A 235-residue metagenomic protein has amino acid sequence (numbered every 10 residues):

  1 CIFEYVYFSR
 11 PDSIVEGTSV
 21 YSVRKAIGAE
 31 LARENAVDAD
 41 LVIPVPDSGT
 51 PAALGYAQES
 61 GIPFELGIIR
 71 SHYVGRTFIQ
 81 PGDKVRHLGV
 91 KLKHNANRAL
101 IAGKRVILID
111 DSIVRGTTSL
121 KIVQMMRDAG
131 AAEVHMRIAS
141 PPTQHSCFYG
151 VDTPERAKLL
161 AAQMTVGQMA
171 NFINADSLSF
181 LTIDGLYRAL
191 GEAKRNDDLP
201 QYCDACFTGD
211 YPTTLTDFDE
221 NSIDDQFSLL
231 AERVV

Functional and structural regions predicted by a protein language model:
C1-V235: PRPP-associated nucleotide enzymes
